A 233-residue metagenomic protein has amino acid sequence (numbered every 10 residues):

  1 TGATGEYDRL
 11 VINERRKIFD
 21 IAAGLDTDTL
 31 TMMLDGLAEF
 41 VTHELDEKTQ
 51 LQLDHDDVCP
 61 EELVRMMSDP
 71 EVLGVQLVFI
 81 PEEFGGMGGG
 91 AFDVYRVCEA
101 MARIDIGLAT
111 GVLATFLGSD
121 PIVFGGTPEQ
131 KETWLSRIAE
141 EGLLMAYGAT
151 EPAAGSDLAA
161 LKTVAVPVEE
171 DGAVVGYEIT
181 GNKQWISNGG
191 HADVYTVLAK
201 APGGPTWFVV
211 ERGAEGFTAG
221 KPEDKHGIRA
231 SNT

Functional and structural regions predicted by a protein language model:
T1-T110, Q130-T133, R137-E140, A173: Amphipathic, small/basic residue-rich leader segments at the start of a protein or domain
V41, P81, V97, T127 (+4 more regions): Buried hydrophobic positions in well-ordered alpha/beta secondary-structure cores of metabolic enzymes
G89-G90, D157-A159, N188-D193, A230-S231: Short glycine/proline-enriched turns and hinge-like loops at secondary-structure junctions
A109-E129, G155: N-terminal glycine-rich flavin-associated loop
E141-A149: A short, Trp-centered hydrophobic/proline-enriched beta-strand micro-motif
T163-P167: A structural signal for short hydrophobic beta-strand segments in well-ordered beta-sheet cores
V175-G176, T180-G220: A short core secondary-structure module
E215-T233: Flexible, small-/acidic-enriched active-site or ligand-binding loops
